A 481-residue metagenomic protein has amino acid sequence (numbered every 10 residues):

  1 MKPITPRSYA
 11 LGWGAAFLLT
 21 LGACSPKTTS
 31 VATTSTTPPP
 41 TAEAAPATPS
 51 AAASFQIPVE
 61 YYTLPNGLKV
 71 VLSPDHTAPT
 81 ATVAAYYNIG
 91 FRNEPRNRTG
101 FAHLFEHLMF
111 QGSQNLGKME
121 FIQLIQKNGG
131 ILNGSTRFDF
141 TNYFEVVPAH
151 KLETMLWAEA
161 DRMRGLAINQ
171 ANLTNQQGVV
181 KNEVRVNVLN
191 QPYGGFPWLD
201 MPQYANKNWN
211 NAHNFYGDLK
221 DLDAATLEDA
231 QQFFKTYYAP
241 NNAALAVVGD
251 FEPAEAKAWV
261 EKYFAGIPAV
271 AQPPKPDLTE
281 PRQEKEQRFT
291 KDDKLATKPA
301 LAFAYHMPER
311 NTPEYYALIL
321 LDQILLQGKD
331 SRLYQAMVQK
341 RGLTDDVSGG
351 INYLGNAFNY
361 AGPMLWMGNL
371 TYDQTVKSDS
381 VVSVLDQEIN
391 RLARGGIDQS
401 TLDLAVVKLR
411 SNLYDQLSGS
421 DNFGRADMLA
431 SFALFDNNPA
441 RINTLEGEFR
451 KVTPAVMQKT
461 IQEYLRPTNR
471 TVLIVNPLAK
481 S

Functional and structural regions predicted by a protein language model:
K2-W13: Bacterial N-terminal signal peptides that target proteins for export
G14-L19: Hydrophobic helical h-region of N-terminal Sec-dependent signal peptides in bacterial secretory/periplasmic proteins
L21-A23: C-terminal motif of bacterial Sec signal peptides marking the signal peptidase cleavage site
S25-K27: Bacterial signal peptide processing site
A45, K207, P240, A244-E309 (+1 more regions): An aromatic/glycine/proline-enriched structural segment found at the starts of mature extracellular/organellar domains
A45-E60, P202-A243, E255, K275-E280 (+4 more regions): Histidine-acidic residue clusters that define the catalytic metal-binding segment of zinc metallopeptidase domains
T48-Y87: Mature N-terminal segment immediately following signal peptide/propeptide cleavage in secreted/periplasmic
A78-E94, G100-L104, K118-M163, G194-K220 (+4 more regions): M16 family metallopeptidases and their MPP-like homologs
